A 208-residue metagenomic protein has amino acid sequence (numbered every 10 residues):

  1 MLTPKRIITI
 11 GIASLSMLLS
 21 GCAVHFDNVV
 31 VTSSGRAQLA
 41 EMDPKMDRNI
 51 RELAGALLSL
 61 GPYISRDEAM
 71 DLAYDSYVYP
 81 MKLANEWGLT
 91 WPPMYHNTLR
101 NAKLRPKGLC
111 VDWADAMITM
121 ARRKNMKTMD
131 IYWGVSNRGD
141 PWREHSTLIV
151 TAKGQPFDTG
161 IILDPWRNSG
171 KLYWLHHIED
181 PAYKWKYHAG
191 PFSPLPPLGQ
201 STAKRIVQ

Functional and structural regions predicted by a protein language model:
M1-G11: Bacterial N-terminal signal peptides that target proteins for export
I10-L18: Bacterial N-terminal signal peptides
L18-E41: Bacterial Sec signal peptide processing site at the extreme N-terminus
P44, Y63-D71, L104-D112: Soluble non-cytosolic domains of exported or imported proteins
E52-L99: Secondary-structure boundary elements
K82-W133, G139-P141: Mid-length scaffold segments of soluble, non-membrane domains
T119-L172: Hydrophobic/aromatic-rich core segments of domains that either
A152-Q208: A recognition module on extended beta-rich or small alphabeta surfaces enriched in W/G with H and D/E
